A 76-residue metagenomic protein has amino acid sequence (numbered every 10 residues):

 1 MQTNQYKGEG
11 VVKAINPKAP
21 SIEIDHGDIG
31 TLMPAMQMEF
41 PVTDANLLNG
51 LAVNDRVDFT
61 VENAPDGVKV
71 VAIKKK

Functional and structural regions predicted by a protein language model:
M1-E23, A45-K76: Short, flexible, surface-exposed loop segments at domain boundaries
D25-Q37: OB-fold (S1/OB) nucleic-acid-binding surfaces
A35-L47: Beta-strand/loop nucleic-acid-binding surfaces
